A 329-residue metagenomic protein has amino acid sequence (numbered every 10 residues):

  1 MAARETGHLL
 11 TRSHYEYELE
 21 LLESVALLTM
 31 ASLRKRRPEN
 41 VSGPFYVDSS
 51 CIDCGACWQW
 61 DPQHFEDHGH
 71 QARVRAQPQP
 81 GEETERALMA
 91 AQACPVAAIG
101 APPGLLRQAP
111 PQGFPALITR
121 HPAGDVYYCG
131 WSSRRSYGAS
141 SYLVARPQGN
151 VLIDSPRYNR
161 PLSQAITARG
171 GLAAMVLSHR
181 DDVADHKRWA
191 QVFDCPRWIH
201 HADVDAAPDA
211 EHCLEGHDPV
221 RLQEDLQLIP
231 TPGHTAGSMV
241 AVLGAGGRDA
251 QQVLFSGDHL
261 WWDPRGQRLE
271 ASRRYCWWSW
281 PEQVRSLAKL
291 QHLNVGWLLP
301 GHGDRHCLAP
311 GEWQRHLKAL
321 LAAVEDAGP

Functional and structural regions predicted by a protein language model:
M1-L28: N-terminal amphipathic/basic-hydrophobic helices that include classical n-h-c signal peptides and signal-anchor
L28, E83-P147, N294, R315: Zn-dependent metallo-beta-lactamase
T29-V41: A detector for short, charged/polar N-terminal pre-domain segments
F45-D61, P80-A97: Cysteine-centered iron-sulfur cluster-binding motifs in ferredoxin-type domains/subunits of redox enzymes
G69-H70, G149-L152, Y158-N159, A173 (+3 more regions): Metallo-beta-lactamase
L105-G124, A184-A236, Y275-W278, E282-V295: Metallo-beta-lactamase
R134-S136, A145-A174, D205, D209-A210 (+1 more regions): Pre-active-site segment of Zn-dependent metallo-hydrolases
N159-H200: Active-site metal-binding motif and surrounding structural segment of the metallo-beta-lactamase
